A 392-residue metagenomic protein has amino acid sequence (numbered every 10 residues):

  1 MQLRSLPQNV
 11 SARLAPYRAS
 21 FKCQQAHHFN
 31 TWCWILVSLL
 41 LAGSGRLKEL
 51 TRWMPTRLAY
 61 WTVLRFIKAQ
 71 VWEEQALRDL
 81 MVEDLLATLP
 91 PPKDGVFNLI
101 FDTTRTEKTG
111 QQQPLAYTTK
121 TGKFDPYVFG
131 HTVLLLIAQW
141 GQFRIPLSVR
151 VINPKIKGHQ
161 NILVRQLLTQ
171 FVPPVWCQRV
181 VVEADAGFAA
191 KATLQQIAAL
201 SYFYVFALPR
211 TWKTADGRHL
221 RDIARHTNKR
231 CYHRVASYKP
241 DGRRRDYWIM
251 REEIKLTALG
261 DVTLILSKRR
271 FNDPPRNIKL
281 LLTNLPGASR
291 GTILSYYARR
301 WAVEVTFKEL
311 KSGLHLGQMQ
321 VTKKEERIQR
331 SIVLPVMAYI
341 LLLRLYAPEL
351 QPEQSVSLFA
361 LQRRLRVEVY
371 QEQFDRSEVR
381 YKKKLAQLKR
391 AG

Functional and structural regions predicted by a protein language model:
M1-Q75: Gly/serine-rich nucleotide phosphate-binding loop at the start of the catalytic core of nucleotide/ADP-ribose-handling
W34, I278-W301: Extended, non-catalytic structural segments that build the interaction scaffolds of large macromolecular assemblies
V37, L64-G141: Active-site-proximal, Lys/Arg-enriched surface segment that forms a nucleic-acid-binding/basic interface patch
L50, G95-T109, L136, V180-A189 (+4 more regions): Short, conserved catalytic/metal-binding motifs centered on acidic residues
W61-R65, Q70, T121-R179, P275-K279: Electropositive, glycine- and tryptophan-enriched low-complexity nucleic-acid-binding patches
R105, R290-V321: Short amphipathic alpha-helical "interface-anchor" segments enriched in bulky aromatics
V151-K268, Q354-L361, L365: An internal, acidic/charged active-site-proximal segment that coordinates divalent cations and/or engages
L316-F374: Basic, amphipathic alpha-helical segments enriched in Lys/Arg and hydrophobic/aromatic residues
